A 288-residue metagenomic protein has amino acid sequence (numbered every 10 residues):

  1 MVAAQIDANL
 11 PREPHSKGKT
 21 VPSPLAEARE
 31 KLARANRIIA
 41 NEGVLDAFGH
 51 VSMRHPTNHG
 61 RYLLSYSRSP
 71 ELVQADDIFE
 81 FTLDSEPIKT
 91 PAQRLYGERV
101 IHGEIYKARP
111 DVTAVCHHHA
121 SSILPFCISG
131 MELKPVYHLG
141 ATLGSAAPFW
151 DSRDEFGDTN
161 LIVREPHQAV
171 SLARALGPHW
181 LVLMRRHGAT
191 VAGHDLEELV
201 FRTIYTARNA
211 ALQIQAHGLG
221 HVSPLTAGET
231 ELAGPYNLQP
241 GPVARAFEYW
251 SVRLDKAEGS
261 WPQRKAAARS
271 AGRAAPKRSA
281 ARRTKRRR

Functional and structural regions predicted by a protein language model:
V2-R288: Glycine-rich flexible loops
